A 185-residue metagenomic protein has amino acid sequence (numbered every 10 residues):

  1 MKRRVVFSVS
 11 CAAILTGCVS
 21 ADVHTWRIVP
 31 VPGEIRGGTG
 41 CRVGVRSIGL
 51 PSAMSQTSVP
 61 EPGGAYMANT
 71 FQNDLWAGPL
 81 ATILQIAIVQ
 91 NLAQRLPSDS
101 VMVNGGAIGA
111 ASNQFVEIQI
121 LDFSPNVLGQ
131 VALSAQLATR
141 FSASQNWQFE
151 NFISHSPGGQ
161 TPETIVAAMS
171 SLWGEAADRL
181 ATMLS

Functional and structural regions predicted by a protein language model:
R3-F7: N-terminal export leaders
C18-A81: A structural "domain/chain start" motif
V19-R36, Q90, R95-S144, P157: Surface-exposed short loop/turn segments
R42-I48, P60, F115-Q119, A132-A138 (+1 more regions): Soluble periplasmic/extracytoplasmic beta-strand elements of cell-envelope proteins
G49-S52, L84, N91-L96, S124 (+2 more regions): Sec/Tat-exported extracytoplasmic proteins
A68-L75, A143-T182: Short secondary-structure boundary motifs at beta->alpha junctions and helix caps
T70-S100: Mid-chain, structured segments of secreted extracytoplasmic proteins
